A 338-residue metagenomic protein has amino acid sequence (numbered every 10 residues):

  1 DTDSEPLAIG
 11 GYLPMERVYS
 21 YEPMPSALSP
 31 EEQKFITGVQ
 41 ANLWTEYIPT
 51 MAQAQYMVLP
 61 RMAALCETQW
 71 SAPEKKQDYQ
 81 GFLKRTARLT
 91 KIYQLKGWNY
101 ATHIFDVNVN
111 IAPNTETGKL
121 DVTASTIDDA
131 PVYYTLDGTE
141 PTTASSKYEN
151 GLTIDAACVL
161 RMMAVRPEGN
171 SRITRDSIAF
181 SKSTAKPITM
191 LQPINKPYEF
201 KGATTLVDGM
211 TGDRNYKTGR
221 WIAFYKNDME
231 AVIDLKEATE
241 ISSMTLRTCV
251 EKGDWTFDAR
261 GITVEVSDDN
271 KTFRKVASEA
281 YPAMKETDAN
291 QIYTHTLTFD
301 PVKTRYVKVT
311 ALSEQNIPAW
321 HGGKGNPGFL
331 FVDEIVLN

Functional and structural regions predicted by a protein language model:
D1-V132, S183-P193: Substrate-binding groove of N-acetylhexosamine-processing glycoside hydrolases
K34-G38, K119, E149, I241 (+2 more regions): Active-site lining segments that contact anionic ligands and/or coordinate catalytic metals
M62, S171-I173, A319-G325: Beta-sandwich strand segments
Q77, L83-V232, C249, D258: Short, compositionally stereotyped local motifs that mark structural "simplifiers"
I154, A283-A289: Short proline/glycine- and polar residue-rich coil/turn motifs
R214-A277, Q291-N338: Aromatic, loop-rich ligand-recognition surfaces of beta-strand-rich domains
K275-K285: Solvent-exposed serine/threonine-rich low-complexity stretches and specific carbohydrate-binding patches
